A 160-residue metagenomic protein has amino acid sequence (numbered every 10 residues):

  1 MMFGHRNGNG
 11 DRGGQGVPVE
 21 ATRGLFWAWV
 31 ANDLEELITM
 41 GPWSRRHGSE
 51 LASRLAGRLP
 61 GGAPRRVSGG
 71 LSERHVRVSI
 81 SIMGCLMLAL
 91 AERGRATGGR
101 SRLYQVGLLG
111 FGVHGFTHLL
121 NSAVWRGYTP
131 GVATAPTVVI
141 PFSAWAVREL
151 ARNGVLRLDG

Functional and structural regions predicted by a protein language model:
M1-G160: Short amphipathic, positively biased membrane-proximal segments that drive organelle/inner-membrane targeting
